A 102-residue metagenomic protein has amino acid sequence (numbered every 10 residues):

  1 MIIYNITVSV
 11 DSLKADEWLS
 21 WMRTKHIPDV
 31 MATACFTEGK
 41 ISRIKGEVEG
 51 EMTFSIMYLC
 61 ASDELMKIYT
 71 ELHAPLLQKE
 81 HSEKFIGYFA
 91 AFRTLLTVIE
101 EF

Functional and structural regions predicted by a protein language model:
M1-T7, A34-S42, M57, Q78-I86: Short N-terminal helix-initiation segments at or just after the protein's N-terminus
I3-S9, I41-L72: Short, well-ordered beta-strand segments in beta-rich or mixed alpha/beta enzyme and ligand-binding folds
K14-G39, L77-K79: Short amphipathic alpha-helical segments
A15-E17, L65-K67, F102: Intrinsically disordered, low-complexity acidic/polar segments
K25, L72-H73, K84: Alpha-helix boundary/capping residues
M31-T33, A61-E64, E101: A short, structured loop/turn motif at beta-sheet edges
K40-E49, K79-F102: Glycine-rich beta-strand-turn "strand-cap" elements at beta-sheet edges
